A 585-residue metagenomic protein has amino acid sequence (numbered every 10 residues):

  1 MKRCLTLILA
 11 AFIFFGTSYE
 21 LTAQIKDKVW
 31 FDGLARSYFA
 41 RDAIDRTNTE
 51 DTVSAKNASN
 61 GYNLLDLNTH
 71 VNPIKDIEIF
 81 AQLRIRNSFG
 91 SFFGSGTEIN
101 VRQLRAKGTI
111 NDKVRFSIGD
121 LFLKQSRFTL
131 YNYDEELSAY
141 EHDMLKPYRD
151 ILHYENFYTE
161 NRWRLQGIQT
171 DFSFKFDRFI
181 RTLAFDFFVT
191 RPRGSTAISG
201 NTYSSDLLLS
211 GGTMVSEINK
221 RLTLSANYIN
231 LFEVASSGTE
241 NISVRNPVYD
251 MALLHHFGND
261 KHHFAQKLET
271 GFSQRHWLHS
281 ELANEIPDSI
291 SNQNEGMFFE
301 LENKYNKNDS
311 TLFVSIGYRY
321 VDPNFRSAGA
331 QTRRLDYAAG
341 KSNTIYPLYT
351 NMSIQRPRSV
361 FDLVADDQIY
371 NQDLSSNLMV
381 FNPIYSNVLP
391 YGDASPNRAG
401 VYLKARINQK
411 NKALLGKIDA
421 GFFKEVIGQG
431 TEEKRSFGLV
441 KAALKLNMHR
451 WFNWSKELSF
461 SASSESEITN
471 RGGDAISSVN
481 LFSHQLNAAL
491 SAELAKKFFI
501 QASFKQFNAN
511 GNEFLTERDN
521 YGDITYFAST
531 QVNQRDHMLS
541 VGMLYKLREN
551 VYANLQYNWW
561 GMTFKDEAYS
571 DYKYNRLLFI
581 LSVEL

Functional and structural regions predicted by a protein language model:
M1-V29, L585: Bacterial Sec-dependent N-terminal signal peptides
R3, I85, F122, F174 (+8 more regions): Short, flexible loop/turn elements at secondary-structure junctions
Q24-D51, N60-N63, V71, K75-A81 (+3 more regions): Transmembrane beta-strand segments of Gram-negative outer membrane beta-barrel proteins
R36-A40, T47-V53, G119-V215, S225-N246 (+3 more regions): Surface-exposed coil loops of outer-membrane beta-barrel proteins
K56, R84-V101, I198-Y203, S273-R275 (+1 more regions): Outer-membrane beta-barrel proteins
A58-Y62, N72, I99, W163 (+4 more regions): Short, surface-exposed loop/turn motifs at beta-strand boundaries within globular domains
Y62, Q82, E240-L585: Exposed, low-structure sequence patches enriched in small/polar residues
H70-T190, M297-A330: Outer membrane beta-barrel
